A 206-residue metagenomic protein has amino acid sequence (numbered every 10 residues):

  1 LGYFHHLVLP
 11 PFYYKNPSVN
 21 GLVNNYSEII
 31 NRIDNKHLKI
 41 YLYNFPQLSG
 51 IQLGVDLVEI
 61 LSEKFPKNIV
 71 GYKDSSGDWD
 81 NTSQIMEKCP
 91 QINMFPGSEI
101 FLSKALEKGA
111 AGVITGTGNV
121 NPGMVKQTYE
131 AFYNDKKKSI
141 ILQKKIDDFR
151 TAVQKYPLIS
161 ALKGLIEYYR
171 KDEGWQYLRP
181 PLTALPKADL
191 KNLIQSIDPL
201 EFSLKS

Functional and structural regions predicted by a protein language model:
L1-F4, V58-K64, Y169-D172: Short, electropositive alpha-helical surface patch
L1-Q52: Active-site beta->alpha loop and helix N-cap motifs at the rims of alpha/beta catalytic domains
F12, G77, K104, Q176 (+1 more regions): Flexible, active-site-adjacent loop/turn segments at secondary-structure boundaries
N16, T115, A184-K187: Charge-dense, low-complexity intrinsically disordered segments
G21, G77, D189: Soluble or luminal CAZymes and related metallo-dependent hydrolases
R32-L38, F45-Y156: Catalytic alpha/beta core domains of metabolic enzymes, predominantly
A110, N121-S206: C-terminal alpha-helical cap/extension of soluble enzyme domains
